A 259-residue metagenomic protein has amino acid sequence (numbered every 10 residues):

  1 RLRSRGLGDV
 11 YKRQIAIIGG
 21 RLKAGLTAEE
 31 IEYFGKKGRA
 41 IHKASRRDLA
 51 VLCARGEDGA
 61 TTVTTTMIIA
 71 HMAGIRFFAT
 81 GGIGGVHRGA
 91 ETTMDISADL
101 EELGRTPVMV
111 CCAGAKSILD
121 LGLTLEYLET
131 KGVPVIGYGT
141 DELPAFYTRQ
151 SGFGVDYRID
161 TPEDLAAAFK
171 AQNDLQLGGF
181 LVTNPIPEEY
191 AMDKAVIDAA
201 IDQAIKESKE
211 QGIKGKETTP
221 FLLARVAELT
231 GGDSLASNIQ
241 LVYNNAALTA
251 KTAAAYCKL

Functional and structural regions predicted by a protein language model:
R1-Y11: Single conserved hydrophobic/aromatic residue that forms the stacking wall/gate of nucleotide- or nucleobase-binding
V10, D164-A167: Active-site loops and adjacent core secondary-structure elements that bind or stabilize anionic groups
I17-R76: Ligand-binding beta-strand-loop-alpha-helix segment within the catalytic cores of soluble metabolic enzymes
G19-R21, G84, G114, G139-P144 (+1 more regions): Glycine-rich beta-alpha junction loops
A24-E29, R88-T93, D120-T124, F146-S151 (+2 more regions): Short acidic, glycine/serine/threonine-rich loops at helix termini
A73-T140, R158, A168: Phosphate/pyrophosphate-binding betaalpha-module
L123-T130, Y147, S151-G154, V196-Q203 (+1 more regions): Short, solvent-exposed amphipathic alpha-helical segments in soluble enzyme and RNA/protein-processing domains
G179-N244: A C-terminal functional module that forms or caps the active site or interfaces directly with catalytic machinery
